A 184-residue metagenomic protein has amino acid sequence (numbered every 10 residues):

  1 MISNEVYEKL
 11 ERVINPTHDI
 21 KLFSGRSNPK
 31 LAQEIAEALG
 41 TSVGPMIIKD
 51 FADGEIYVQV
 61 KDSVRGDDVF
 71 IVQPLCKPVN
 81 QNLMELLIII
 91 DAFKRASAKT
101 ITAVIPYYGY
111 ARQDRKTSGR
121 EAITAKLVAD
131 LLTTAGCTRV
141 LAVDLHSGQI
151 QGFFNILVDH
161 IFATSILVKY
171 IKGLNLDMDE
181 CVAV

Functional and structural regions predicted by a protein language model:
M1-V184: PRPP-associated nucleotide enzymes
